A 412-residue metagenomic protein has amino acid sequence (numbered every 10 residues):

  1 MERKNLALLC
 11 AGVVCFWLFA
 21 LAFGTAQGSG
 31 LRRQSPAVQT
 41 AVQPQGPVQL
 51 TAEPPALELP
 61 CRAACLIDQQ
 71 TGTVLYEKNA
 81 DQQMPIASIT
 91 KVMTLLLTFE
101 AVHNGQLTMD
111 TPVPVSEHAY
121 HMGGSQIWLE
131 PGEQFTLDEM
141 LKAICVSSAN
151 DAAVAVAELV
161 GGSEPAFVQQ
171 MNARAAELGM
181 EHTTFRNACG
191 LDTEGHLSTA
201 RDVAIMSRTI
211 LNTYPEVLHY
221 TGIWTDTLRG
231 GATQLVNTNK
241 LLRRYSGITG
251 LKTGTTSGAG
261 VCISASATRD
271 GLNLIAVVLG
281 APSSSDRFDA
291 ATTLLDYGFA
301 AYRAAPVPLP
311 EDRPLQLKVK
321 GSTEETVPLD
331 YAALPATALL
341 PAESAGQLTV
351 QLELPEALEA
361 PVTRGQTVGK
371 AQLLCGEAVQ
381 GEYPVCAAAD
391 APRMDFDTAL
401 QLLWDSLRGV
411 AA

Functional and structural regions predicted by a protein language model:
E2-L6, A22, A26-Y214: Active-site-adjacent loops and short helices of periplasmic peptidoglycan-processing enzymes
R3-F16: Sec-dependent N-terminal signal peptides
C15-A20, D312: Conserved, single-site charged/polar hotspot
M180-T184, D192-L197, R201-A412: Domain-terminus/edge residues, biased toward the C-terminal soluble/receptor-binding domains of extracytoplasmic
